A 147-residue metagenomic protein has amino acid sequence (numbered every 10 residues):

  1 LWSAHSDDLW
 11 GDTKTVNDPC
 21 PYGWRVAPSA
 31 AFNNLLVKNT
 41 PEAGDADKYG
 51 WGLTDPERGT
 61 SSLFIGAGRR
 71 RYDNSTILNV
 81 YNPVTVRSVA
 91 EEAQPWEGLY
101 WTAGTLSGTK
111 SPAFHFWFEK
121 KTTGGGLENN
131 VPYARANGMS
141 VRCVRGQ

Functional and structural regions predicted by a protein language model:
S3-Q147: C-terminal, surface-exposed recognition/capping segments
